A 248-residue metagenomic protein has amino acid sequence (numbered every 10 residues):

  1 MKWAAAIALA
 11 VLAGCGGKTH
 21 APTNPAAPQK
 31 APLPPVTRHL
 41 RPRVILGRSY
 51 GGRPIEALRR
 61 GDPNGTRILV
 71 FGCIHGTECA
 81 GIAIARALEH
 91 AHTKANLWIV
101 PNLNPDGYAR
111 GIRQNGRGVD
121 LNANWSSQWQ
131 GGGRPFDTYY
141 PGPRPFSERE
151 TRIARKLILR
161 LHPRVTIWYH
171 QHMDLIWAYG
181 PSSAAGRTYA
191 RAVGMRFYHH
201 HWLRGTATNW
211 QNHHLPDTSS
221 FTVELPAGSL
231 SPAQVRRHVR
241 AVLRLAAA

Functional and structural regions predicted by a protein language model:
M1-A8, G194-M195: Sec-dependent signal peptide recognition, specifically the positively charged N-region followed immediately by
V11-G14: C-terminal motif of bacterial Sec signal peptides marking the signal peptidase cleavage site
G16-K18: Bacterial signal peptide processing site
P22-G51: N-terminal low-complexity, Pro/Thr/Ser-rich intrinsically disordered segments that act as propeptides or flexible
R43, A57, I99, T166 (+1 more regions): Conserved beta-strand scaffold positions in the cores of enzyme catalytic domains, especially in NTP/NDP-utilizing
S49-Y50, G65-F71, T77-I84, E89-H200 (+1 more regions): Active-site/substrate-binding loop(s) of hydrolase catalytic cores
E56-N64: Short beta-strand-to-loop junctions in surface cap/lid or active-site-entrance loops
I176-A178, W202-A248: Active-site-adjacent mobile loop/cap segments within catalytic or ligand-binding domains
